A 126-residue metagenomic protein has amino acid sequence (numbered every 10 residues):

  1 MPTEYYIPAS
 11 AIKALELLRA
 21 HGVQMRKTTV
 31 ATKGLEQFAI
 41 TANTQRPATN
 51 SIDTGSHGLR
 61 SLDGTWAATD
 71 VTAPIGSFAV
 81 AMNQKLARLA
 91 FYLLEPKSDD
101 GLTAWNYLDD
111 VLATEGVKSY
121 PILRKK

Functional and structural regions predicted by a protein language model:
M1-K126: Intrinsic-disorder/low-complexity accessory segments
